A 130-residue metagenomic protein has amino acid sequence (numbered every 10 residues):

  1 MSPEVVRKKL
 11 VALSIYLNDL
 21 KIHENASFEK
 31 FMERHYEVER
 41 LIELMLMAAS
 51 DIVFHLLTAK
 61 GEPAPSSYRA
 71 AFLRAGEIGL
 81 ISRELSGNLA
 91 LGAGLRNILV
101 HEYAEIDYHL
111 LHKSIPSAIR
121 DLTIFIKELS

Functional and structural regions predicted by a protein language model:
M1-S130: Solvent-exposed interaction patches of small proteins and small membrane subunits
